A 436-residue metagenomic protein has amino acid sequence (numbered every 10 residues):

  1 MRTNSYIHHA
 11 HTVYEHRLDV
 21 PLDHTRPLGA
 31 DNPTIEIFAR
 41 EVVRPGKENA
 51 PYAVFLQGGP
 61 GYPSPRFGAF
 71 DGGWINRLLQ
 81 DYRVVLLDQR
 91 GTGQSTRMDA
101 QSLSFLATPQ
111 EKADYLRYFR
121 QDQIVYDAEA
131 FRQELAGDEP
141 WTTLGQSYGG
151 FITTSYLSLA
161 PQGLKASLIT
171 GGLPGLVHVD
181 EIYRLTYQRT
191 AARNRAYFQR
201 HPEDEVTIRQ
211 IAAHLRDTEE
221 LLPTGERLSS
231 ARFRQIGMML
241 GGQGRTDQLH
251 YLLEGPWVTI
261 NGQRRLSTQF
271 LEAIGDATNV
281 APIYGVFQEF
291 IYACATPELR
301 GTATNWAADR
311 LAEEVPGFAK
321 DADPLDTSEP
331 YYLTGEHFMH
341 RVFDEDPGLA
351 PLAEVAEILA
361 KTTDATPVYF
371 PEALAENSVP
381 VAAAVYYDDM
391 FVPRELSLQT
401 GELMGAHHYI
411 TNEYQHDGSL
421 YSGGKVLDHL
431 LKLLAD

Functional and structural regions predicted by a protein language model:
M1, M98, M238-M239, I291 (+3 more regions): Detector for methionine-enriched segments
R2-G225, H340-V342, D346-E357, T363-L374 (+3 more regions): Gly/Pro-rich cap/lid or specificity-loop segments adjacent to the active site
Q89, W141, Y156, V179 (+6 more regions): Aromatic-enriched hydrophobic runs in primary sequence
E219-T362: Alpha/beta-hydrolase fold active-site neighborhood
Q235-I236, S378-V385, D389, H408: Catalytic His-Asp charge-relay segment
